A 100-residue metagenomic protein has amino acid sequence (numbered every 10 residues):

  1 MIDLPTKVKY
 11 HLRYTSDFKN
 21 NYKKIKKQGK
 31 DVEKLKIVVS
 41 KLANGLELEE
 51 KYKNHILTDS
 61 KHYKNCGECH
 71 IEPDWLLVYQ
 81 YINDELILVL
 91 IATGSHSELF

Functional and structural regions predicted by a protein language model:
M1-V8, N20, K30-E33, I37 (+2 more regions): Enriched for short, Lys/Arg-rich terminal
V8-Y14: Short structural boundary motif marking the start of a folded domain
Y14-K41, L46-E49: N-terminal first-folded block
V39, A43, K61, A92-G94: Generic secondary-structure microfeatures
A43-H70: A short, surface-exposed loop/turn module that caps and links secondary-structure elements
